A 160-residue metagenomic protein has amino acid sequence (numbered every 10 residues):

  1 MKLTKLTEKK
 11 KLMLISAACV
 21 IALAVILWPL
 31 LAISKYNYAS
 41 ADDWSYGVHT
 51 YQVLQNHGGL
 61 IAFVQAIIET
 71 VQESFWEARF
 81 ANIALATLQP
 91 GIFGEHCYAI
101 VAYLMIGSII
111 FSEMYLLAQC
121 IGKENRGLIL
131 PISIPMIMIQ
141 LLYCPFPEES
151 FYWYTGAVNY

Functional and structural regions predicted by a protein language model:
M1-L27: Start-transfer (signal-anchor) and selected internal transmembrane alpha helices of multi-pass inner/ER membrane
T7, F93-V101, G127-I132, Y160: Membrane-interface starts of transmembrane alpha-helices
A17-P29, I110-M114, S133-L142: Hydrophobic core of alpha-helical transmembrane segments in multi-pass integral membrane proteins
W28-F75, A86-L88: Extracytoplasmic loop-helix module adjacent to an early transmembrane segment
D42, L128-Y160: Membrane-interface micro-motifs in multi-pass membrane enzymes
E69-A102: Individual transmembrane alpha-helix segments
A86-P90, V101-E113, N159: Transmembrane alpha-helices of multi-pass, membrane-embedded glycan-processing enzymes that use lipid-linked
L104-R126, L130-P131, M136: Transmembrane-helix motifs of polytopic, lipid-linked glycan transferases
